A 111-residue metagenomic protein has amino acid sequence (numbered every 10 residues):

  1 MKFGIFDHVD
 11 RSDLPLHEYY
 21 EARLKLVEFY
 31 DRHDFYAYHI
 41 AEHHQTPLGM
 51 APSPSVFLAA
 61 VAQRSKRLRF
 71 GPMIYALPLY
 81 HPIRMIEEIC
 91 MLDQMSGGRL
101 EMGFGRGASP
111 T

Functional and structural regions predicted by a protein language model:
M1-F70: N-terminal beta1-alpha1-beta2 module of alpha/beta enzyme domains
K2-L16, L79-T111: Flexible, glycine-rich active-site loops centered on histidine and acidic residues that chelate a metal or position
A41, M73, G103-G105: Structural motif
R67, G71-M73, M85-I86: Outer membrane beta-barrel
P72-Y80: Active-site nucleophile and cofactor-binding loops and adjacent substrate-binding regions of central metabolic enzymes
